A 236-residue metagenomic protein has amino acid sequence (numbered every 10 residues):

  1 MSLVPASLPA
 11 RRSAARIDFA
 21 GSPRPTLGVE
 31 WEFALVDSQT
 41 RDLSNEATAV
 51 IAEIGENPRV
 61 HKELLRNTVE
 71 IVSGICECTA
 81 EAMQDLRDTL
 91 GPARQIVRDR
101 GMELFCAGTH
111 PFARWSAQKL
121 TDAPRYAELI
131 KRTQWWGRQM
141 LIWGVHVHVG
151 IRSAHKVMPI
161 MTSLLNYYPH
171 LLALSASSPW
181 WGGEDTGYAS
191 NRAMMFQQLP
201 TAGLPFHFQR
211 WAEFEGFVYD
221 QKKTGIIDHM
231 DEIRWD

Functional and structural regions predicted by a protein language model:
M1, M83, M102, M140 (+3 more regions): Detector for methionine-enriched segments
S2-W143, W235: Terminal catalytic/cofactor-binding subdomain
C76-T79, G150, A154: Short strand->helix junction
D122, R152-D236: Loop-rich catalytic cores of soluble enzymes, especially ATP-dependent carboxylate-amine ligases and other
V147: An acidic/histidine-cluster motif and surrounding catalytic segment that typifies divalent-metal-assisted enzyme active
